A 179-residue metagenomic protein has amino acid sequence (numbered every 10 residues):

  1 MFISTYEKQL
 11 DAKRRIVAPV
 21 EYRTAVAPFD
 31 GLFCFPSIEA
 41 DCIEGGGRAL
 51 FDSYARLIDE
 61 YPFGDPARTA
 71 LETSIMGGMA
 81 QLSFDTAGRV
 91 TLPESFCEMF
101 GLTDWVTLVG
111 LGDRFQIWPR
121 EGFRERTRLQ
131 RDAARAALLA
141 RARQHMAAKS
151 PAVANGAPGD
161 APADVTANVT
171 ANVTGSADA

Functional and structural regions predicted by a protein language model:
M1-E7, A12, Y22-L82, T86-A87 (+1 more regions): Flexible "stalk/tail and boundary" regions
